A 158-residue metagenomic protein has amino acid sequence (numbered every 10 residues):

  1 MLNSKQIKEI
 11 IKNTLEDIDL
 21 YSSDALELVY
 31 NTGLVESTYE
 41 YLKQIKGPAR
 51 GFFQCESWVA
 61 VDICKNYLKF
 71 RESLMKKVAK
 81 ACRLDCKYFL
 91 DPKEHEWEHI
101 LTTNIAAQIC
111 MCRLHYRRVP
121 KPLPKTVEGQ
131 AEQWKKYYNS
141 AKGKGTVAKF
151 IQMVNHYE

Functional and structural regions predicted by a protein language model:
L2-L15, L34-P120: Peptidoglycan-targeting cell-wall enzymes and recognition modules
E16-D24: Short, charged helix-capping/linker segments at alpha-helix termini
S23-N31, T126-W134: Alpha-helical scaffolds flanking conserved acidic
S37-Q44, P122, N139-A148: Secretory-pathway/luminal and periplasmic proteins that interact with or process carbohydrate-rich
V119-V127: Inter-helical turn/loop segments and adjacent helix faces that build the functional surface of alpha-helical bundle
A131-E158: Long, amphipathic alpha-helical surface segments
